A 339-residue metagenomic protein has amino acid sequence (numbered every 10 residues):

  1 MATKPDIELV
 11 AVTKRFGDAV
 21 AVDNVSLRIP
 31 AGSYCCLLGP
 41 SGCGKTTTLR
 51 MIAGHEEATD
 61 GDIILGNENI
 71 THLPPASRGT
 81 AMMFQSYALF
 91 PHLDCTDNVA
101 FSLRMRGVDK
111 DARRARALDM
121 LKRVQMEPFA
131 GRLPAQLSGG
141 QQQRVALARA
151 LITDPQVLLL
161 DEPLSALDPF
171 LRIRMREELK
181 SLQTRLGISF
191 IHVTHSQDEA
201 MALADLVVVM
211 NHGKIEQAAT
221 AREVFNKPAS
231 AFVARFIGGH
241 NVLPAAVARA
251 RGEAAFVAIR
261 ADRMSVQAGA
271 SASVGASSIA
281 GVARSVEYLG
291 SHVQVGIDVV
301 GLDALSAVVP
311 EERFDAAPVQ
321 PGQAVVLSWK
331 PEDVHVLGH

Functional and structural regions predicted by a protein language model:
L38-P40: The feature captures the beta-strand-to-loop junction immediately N-terminal to the Walker
A53: Helix-to-loop junction immediately C-terminal to a conserved catalytic motif
E56-I63: Conserved post-Walker A/P-loop segment of ABC ATPase nucleotide-binding domains
D62, E68, K214: ATP-binding/catalytic-site motifs of ATP-hydrolyzing domains
P75-A81, Q85-A229: ABC ATPase nucleotide-binding domains
H240, A250-H339: Non-catalytic connector elements of ABC transporters
